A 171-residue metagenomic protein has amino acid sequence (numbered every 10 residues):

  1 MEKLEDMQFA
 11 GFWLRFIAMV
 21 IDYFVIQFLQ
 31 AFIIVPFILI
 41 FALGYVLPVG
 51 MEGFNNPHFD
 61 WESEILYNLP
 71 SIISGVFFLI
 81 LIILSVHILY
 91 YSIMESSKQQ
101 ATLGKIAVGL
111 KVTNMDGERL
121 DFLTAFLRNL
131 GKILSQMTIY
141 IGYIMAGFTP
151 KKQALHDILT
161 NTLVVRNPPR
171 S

Functional and structural regions predicted by a protein language model:
M1-G109, N114-Q136, R166-S171: Short, small/hydrophobic-residue-rich motifs at membrane-helix boundaries and re-entrant hairpins of integral membrane
G104, T138, H156-I158: A short, structural micro-pattern
M137-Y143: Short hydrophobic membrane-inserting alpha-helices and related fusion/pore-forming segments
Y143-R170: Hydrophobic alpha-helical transmembrane segments and immediately flanking/interface helices in integral membrane
